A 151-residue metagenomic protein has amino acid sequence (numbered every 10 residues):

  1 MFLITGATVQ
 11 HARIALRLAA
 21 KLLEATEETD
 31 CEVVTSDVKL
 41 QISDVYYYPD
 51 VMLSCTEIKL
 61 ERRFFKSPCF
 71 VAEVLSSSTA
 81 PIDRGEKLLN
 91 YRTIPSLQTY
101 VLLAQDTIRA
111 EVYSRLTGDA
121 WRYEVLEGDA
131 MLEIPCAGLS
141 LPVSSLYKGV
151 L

Functional and structural regions predicted by a protein language model:
M1-L151: Gly/Pro/Ser/Thr-rich low-complexity, intrinsically disordered segments predominantly at protein N-termini
